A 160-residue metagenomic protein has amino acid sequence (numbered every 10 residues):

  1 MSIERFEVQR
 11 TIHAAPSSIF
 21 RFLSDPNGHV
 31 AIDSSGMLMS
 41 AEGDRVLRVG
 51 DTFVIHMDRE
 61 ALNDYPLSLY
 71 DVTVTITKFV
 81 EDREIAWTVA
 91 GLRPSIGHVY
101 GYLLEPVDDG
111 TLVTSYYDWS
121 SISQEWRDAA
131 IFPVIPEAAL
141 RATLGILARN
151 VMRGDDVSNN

Functional and structural regions predicted by a protein language model:
M1-R48: Hydrophobic ligand-binding cavity/cleft-lining segments
I3-Q9, T52, D71, E84 (+2 more regions): Intrinsic-disorder/low-complexity, polar/charged segments enriched in Ser/Thr/Lys/Arg/Asp/Glu/Gln
V8-R10, D71-K78, V89, H98-P106: Hydrophobic/aromatic beta-strand elements that line small-molecule binding cavities or substrate pockets in beta-rich
H13-S17, D44-R48, T77-R83, L103-L112: A short, structured loop/turn motif at beta-sheet edges
I19-L23, H29, F53, I76 (+3 more regions): Hydrophobic pocket/interface hotspot
A41-A90, G145-N160: Glycine-rich portal/gate segments that line the openings of hydrophobic small-molecule binding cavities
V89-I96, Y116-S123: Short, solvent-exposed aromatic-acidic interface loops
D118-N160: A conserved amphipathic terminal alpha-helix motif
